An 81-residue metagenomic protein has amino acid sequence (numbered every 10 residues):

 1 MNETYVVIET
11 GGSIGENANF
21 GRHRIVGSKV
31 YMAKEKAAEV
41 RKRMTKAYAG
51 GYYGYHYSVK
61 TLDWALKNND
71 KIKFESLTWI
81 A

Functional and structural regions predicted by a protein language model:
M1-V26, Y53-V59: Short aromatic-glycine-(Arg/Gly/Cys) micro-motifs in beta-strand/loop hairpins
V6-V7, K36, V40, N68: Compositionally biased non-globular segments, especially hydrophobic aliphatic-rich helices of signal peptides
G11-S13, V30, E35, W64 (+1 more regions): Intrinsic disorder/low-complexity segments
N17-T45: Short, flexible N-terminal segments of the mature chain
S28, R41-A81: Short, mixed-charge low-complexity intrinsically disordered segments
